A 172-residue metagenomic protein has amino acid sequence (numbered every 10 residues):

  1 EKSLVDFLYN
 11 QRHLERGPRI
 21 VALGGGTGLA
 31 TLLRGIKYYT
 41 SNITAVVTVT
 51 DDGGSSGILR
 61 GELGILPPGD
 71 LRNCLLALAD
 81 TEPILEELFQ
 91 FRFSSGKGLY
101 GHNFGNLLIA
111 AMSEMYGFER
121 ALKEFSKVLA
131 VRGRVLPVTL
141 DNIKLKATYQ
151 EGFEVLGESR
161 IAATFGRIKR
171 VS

Functional and structural regions predicted by a protein language model:
E1, T50-K169: Electropositive, gly/pro-rich neighborhoods at or near active sites that engage anionic ligands
K2-E15: A short, basic/flexible loop-to-alpha-helix module at the beginning of a structural domain
R16-G17, Y39: Residue-level preference for short coil/turn positions at secondary-structure junctions
I20-V21: Conserved hydrophobic helix-helix packing surfaces used for dimerization/oligomerization
T27-L33: Short glycine/serine/threonine-rich phosphate/pyrophosphate-binding segments that cradle anionic phosphate groups
G35-N42, E62-L66: A glycine- and small-aliphatic-rich helix-loop capping segment at beta-alpha/alpha-beta transitions that lines
T44-T50: Short internal beta-strands
